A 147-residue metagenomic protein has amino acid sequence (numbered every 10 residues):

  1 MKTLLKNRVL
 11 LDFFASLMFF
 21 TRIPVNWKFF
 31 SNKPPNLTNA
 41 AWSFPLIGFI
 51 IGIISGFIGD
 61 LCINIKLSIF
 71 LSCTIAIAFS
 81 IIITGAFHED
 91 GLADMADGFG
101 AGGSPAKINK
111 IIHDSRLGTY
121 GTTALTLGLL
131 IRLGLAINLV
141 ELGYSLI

Functional and structural regions predicted by a protein language model:
K2-N32: Membrane-proximal soluble regions of multi-pass membrane proteins
L4, F29-N36, K66, H113: Helix-boundary and loop/linker segments of multi-pass membrane transporters
K6-R8, D12, I82, S115-R116 (+1 more regions): Alpha-helical transmembrane segments of integral membrane proteins, especially early/N-terminal helices
V9, H88-G91, G103-S104: Short acidic-hydrophobic sequence patches enriched in Asp/Glu that either
S16-F20, A78, I112: Short alpha-helical scaffolding segments that buttress acidic/His motifs in well-ordered protein cores
N26-F30, G85-F87, A106-K107: C-terminal ends of transmembrane helices
N36-I53, M95-I147: Multi-pass membrane catalytic core of lipid/isoprenoid biosynthesis enzymes
A41-A96, S145-I147: Membrane-embedded alpha-helical segments that form the functional core of polytopic membrane enzymes, especially those
